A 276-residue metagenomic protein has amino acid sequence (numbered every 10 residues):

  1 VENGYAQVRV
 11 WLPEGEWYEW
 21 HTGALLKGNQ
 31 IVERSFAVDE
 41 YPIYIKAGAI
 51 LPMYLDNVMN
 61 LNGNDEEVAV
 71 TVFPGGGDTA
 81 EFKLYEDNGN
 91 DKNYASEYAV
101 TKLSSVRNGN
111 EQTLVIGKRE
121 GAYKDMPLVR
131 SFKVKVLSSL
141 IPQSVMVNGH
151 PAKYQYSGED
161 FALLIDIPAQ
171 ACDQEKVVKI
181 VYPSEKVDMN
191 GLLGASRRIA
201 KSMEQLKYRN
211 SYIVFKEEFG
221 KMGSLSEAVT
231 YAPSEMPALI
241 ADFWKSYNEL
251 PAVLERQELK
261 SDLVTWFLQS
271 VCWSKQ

Functional and structural regions predicted by a protein language model:
V1-Q143, V147-G149, D173-E175: Catalytic core of carbohydrate-active enzymes
R9, G15-Y18, A152, D242 (+2 more regions): Short, low-complexity intrinsically disordered segments
V72, E81-L84, A122, D160 (+4 more regions): Intrinsic disorder/low-structure terminal segments
V134, P151-K153, K275-Q276: Polar low-complexity intrinsically disordered regions
N148-G158: Solvent-exposed serine/threonine-rich low-complexity stretches and specific carbohydrate-binding patches
Y156-V177, V187: A surface-exposed beta-strand-loop module
D173, Y182-Q276: Mature N-terminal, pre-catalytic/accessory segment of carbohydrate-active enzymes
